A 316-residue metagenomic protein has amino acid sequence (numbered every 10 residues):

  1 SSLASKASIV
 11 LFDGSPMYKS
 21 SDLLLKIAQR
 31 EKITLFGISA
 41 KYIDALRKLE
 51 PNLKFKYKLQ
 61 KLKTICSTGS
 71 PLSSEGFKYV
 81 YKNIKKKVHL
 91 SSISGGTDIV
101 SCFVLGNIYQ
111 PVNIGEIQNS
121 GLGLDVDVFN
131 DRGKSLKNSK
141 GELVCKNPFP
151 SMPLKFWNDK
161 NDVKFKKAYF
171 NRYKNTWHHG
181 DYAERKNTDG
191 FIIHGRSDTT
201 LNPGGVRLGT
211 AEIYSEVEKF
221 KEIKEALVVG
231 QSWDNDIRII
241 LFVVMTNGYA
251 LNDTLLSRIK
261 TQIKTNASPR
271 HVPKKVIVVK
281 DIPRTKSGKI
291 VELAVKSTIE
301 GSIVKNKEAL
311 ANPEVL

Functional and structural regions predicted by a protein language model:
S1-T34, L49: Conserved AMP-binding/adenylation subdomain of ANL enzymes
A4-A7, I33-I38, R47-V112, D125 (+1 more regions): Gly/Ser/Thr-rich phosphate-binding loop
Q29, F36, F149, L154 (+3 more regions): AMP-binding/adenylate-forming catalytic core of the ANL superfamily
K61, E222-E225, D281, S287: Glycine-centered tight turns that cap/initiate beta-strands
I117-G123, W177: Short coil-to-beta-strand transition motifs
S120-G121, K134-F170, L208, I303: Conserved ATP/PPi-binding loop(s) of AMP-dependent carboxylate-activating enzymes
N130-D131, R185-K186, R284-T285: Short, acidic, Ser/Thr-enriched surface-loop or helix-capping motifs
Q231, T265-I290, I303-L316: AMP-binding/adenylate-forming catalytic domain of the ANL superfamily
